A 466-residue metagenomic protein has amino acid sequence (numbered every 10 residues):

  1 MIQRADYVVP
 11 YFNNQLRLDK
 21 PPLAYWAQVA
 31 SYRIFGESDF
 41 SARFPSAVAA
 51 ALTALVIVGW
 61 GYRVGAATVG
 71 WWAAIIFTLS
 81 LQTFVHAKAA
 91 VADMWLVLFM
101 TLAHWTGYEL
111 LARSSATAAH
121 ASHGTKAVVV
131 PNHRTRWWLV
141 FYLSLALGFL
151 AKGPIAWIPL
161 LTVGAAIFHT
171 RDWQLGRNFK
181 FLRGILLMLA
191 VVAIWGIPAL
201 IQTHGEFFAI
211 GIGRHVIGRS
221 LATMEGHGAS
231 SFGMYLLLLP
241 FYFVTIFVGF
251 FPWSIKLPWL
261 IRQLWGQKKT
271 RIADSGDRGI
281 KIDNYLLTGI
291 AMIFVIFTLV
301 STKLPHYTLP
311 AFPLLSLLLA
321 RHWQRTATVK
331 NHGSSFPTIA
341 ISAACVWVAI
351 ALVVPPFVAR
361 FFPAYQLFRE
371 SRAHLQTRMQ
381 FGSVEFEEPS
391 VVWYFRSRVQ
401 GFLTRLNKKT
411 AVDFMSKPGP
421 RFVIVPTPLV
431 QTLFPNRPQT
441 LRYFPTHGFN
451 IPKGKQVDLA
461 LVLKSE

Functional and structural regions predicted by a protein language model:
M1-V329, V392, F449-D458: Membrane-integral, polyisoprenol-dependent glycosyltransferases of the GT-C/oligosaccharyltransferase superfamily
Q324-L352: Signature aromatic-anchored transmembrane alpha helix within multi-pass, membrane-resident enzymes that catalyze glycan
V346-V457, L463: Short periplasmic/luminal acceptor-recognition loop of GT-C membrane glycosyltransferases, typified by
